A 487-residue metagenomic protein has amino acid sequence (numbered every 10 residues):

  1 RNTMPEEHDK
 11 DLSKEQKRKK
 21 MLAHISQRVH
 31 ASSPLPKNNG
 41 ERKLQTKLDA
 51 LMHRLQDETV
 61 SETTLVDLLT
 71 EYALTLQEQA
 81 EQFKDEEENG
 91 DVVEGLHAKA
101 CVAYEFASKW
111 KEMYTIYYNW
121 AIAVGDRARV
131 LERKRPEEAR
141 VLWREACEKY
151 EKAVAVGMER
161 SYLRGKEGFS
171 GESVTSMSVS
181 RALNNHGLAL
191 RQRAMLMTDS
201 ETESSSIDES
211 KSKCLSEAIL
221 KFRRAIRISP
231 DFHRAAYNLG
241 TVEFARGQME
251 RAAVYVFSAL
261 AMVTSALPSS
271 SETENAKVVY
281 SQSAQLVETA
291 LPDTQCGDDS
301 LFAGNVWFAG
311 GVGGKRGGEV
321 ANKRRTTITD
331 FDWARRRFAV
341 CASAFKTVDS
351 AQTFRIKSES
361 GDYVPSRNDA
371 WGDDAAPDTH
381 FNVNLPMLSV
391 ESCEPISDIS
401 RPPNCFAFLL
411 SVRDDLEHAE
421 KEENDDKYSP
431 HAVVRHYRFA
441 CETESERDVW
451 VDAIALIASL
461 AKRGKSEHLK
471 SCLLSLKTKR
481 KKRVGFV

Functional and structural regions predicted by a protein language model:
L65, M113, R160, V179 (+3 more regions): Residue-level recognition of tetratricopeptide repeat
T70-E78, T115-R129, M177-Q192, R234-A245 (+2 more regions): Conserved alpha-helical positions within TPR/SEL1-like repeat arrays
K109-W110, V156, I228, M262: Structural marker of alpha-solenoid helical repeat scaffolds
D299-E391, S397, P403-A407, Y437 (+1 more regions): Polybasic phosphoinositide-binding surfaces of eukaryotic membrane-targeting domains
A334, E391-H468: Canonical pleckstrin homology
S459-V487: Disordered regulatory linkers adjacent to lipid/PI-binding modules
